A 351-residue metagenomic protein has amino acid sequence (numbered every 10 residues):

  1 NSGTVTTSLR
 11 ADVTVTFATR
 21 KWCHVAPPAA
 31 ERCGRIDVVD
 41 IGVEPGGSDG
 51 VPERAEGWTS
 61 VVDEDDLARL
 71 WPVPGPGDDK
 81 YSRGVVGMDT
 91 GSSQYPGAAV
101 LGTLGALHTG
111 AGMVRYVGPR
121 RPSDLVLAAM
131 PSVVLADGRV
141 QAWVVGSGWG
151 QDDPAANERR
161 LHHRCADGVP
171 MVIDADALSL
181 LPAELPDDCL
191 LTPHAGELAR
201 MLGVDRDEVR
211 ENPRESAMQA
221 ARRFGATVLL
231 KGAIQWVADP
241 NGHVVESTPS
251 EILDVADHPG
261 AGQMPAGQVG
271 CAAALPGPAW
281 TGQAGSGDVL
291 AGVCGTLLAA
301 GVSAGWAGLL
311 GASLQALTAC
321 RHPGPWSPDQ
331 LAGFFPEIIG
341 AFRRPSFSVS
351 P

Functional and structural regions predicted by a protein language model:
N1-T4: Proline/glycine-rich low-complexity loops and linkers
T6-S8: A short alpha->loop->secondary-structure connector
R10-V13, T19-A175, S179-L190, A195 (+1 more regions): Small-residue (G/A/S/T)-rich helix-start motifs and N-terminal tracts that mark the onset
